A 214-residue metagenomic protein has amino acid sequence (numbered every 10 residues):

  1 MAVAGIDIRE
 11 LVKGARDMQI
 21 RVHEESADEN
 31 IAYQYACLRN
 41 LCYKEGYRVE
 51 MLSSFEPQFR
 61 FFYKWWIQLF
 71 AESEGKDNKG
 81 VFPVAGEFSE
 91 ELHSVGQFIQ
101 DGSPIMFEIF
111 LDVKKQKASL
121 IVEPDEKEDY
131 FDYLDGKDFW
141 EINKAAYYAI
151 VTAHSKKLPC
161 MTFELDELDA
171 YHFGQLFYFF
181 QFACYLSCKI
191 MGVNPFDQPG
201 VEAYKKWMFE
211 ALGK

Functional and structural regions predicted by a protein language model:
M1-E108, D197-K214: Active-site phosphate/pyrophosphate-binding segments
M1-R16, E141, A145, T152-K206 (+1 more regions): Short alpha-helices
L11, L38-L41, L52, L69 (+9 more regions): Generic detector of leucine side chains in alpha-helical contexts
V22, Y47-S53, G80-V81, D129-G136 (+2 more regions): Glycine- and acidic
Y33-Y35, Y43, Y47, Y63 (+7 more regions): Sequence-level detector for tyrosine residue identity
Y63-W65, S119-P124, F173-L176: Short conserved micro-motifs at the rims of enzyme active sites and ligand-binding pockets
L69-S73, S103-P104, K127-F131, Q181-Y185: Short, low-complexity, polar/charged sequence segments that are solvent-exposed and flexible
V84-D169: Helicase-primase coupling helices
